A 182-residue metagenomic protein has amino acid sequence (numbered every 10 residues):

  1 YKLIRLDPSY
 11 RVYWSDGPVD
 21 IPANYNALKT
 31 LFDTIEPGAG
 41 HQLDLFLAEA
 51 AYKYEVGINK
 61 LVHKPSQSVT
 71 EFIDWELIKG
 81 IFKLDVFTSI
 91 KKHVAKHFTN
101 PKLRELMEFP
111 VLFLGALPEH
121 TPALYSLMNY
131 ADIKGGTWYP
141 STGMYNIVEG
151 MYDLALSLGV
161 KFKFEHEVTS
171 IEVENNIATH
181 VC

Functional and structural regions predicted by a protein language model:
Y1-S9, F98: N-terminal FAD cofactor-binding segment of flavoenzymes
K2, D20-I21, H180: A sequence-level detector of short linear motifs
S9-W14, T179-C182: Short polybasic amphipathic segments
R11-V12, A116, G136: Short catalytic/ligand-binding loop motif for oxyanion handling, primarily in non-cytosolic enzymes, centered on
S15-T121: Rossmann-like flavin
D85, L127-C182: Helical element adjacent to the flavin cofactor pocket in flavoenzyme catalytic cores
P122-S126: Active-site-adjacent bridging/hinge elements
